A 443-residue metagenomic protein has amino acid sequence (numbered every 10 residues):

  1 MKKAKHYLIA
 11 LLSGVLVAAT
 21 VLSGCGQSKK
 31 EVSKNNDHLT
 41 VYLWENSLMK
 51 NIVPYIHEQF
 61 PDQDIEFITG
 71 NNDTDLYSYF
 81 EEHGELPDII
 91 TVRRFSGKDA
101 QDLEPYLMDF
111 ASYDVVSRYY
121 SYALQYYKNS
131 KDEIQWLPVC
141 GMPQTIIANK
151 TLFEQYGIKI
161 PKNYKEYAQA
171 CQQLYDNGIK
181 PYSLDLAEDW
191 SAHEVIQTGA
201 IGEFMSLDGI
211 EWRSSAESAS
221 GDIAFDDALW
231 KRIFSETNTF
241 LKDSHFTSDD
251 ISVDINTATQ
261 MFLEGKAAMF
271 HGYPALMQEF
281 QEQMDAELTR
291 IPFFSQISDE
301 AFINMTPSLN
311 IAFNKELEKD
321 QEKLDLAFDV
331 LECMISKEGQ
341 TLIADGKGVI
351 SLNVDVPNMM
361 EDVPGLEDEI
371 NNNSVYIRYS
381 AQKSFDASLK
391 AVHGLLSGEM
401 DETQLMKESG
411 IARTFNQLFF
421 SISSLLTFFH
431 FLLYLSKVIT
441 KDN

Functional and structural regions predicted by a protein language model:
I9-A10, A18-G97, I160, L342 (+3 more regions): Conserved N-terminal structural module of periplasmic/extracytoplasmic solute-binding proteins
S47-L48, E66, M305, A344-L418 (+1 more regions): C-terminal capping/gating helix-and-loop segments adjacent to ligand/active sites or protein-protein/ligand interfaces
E58-Q59, Y156, Q281-D345: Extracytoplasmic/periplasmic substrate-recognition and gating elements
D88, V116-T151, K180-P181, L186 (+2 more regions): A structural signal for short loop-to-beta-strand junctions that line the ligand-binding cleft of periplasmic/secreted
R93-Q144, K159, V195, I291: Hinge/lid segment of periplasmic solute-binding proteins
D109-S121, Q125, E203-R232, E282-Q283 (+1 more regions): Short, solvent-exposed loop/beta-turn-alpha elements that line the ligand-binding surface or hinge of extracytoplasmic
Q135, A168-A219: Extracytoplasmic/periplasmic solute-binding protein
Q173, S215-D250: Glycine-centered hinge/linker elements that transmit conformational signals in sensory and ligand-binding systems
